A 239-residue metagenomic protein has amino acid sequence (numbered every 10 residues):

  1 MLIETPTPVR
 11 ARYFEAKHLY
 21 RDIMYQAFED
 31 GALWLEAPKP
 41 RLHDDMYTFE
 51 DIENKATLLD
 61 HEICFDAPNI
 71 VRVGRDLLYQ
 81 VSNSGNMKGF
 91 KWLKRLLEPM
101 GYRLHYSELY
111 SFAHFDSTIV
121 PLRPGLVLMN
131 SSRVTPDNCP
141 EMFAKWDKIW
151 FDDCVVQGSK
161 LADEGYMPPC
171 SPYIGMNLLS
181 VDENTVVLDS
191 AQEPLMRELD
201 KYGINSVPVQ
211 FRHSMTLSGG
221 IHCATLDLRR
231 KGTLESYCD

Functional and structural regions predicted by a protein language model:
M1-D239: The feature marks the mature, well-folded catalytic cores of soluble enzymes
